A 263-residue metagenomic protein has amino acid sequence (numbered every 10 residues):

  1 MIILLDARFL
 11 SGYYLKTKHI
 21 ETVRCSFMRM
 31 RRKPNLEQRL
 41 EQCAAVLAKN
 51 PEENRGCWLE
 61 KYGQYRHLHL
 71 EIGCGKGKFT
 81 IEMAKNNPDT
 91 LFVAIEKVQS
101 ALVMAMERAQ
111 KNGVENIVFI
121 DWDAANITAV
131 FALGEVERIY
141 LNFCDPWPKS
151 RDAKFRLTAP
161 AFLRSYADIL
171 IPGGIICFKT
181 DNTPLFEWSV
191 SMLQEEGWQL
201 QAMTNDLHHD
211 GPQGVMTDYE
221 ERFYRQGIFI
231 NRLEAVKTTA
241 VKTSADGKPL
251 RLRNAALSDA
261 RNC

Functional and structural regions predicted by a protein language model:
V23-Y65, L200-C263: SAM/dcSAM-binding transferase cores
I72, I95: Conserved beta-strand/loop positions that form the S-adenosyl-L-methionine
G73-G77: Class I SAM-dependent methyltransferase "Motif I" SAM/SAH-binding loop
V98: Conserved SAM/SAH-binding beta-strand->alpha-helix loop
M106-L133: S-adenosyl-L-methionine
T158-P172: A short glycine-rich, Lys/Arg-flanked "PGG" loop and its adjoining helix->strand segment in the class I
G173-T180: Conserved beta-strand signature within the Rossmann-like core of class I S-adenosyl-L-methionine
